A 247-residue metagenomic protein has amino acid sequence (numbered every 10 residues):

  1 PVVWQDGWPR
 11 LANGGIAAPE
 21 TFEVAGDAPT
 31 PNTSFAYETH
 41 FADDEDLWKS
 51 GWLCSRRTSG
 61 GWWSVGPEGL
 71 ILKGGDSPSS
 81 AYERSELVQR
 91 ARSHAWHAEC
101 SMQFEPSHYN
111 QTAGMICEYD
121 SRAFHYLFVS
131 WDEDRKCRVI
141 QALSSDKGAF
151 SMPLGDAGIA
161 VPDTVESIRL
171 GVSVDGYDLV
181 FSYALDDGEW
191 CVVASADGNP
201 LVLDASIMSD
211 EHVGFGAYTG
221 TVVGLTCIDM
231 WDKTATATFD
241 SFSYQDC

Functional and structural regions predicted by a protein language model:
W4-C247: Extracellular glycan-recognition regions
